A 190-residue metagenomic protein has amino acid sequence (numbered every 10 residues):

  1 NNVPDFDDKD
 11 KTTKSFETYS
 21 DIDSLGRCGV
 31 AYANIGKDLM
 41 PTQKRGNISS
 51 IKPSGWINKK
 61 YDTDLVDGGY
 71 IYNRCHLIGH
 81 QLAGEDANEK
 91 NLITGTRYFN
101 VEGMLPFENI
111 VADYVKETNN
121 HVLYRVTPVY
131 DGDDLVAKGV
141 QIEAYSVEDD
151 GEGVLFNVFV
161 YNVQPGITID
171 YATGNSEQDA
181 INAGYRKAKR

Functional and structural regions predicted by a protein language model:
F6, D10-R190: Domain-level detector of nuclease and nuclease-like folds in predominantly extracellular/periplasmic contexts
